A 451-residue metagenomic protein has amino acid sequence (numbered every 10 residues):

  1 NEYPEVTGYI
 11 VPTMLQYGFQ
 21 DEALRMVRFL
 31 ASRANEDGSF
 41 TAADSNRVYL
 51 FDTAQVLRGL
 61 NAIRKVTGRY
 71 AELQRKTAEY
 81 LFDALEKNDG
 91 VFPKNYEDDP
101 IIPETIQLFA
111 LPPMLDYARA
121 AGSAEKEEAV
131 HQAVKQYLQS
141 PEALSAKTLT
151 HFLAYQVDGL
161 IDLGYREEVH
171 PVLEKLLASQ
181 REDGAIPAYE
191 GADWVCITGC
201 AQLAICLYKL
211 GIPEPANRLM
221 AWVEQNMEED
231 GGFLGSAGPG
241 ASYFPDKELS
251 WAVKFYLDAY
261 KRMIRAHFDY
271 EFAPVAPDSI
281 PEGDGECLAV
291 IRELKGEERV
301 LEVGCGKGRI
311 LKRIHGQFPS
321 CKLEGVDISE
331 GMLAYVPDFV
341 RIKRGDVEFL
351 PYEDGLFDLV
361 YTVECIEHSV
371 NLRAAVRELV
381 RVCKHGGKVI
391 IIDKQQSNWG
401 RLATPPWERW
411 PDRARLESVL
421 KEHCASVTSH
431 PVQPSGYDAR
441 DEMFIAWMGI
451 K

Functional and structural regions predicted by a protein language model:
N1-A266: Glycan-recognition and catalytic cores of secretory/periplasmic carbohydrate-active enzymes
I264-K295, R309, R313, M332 (+1 more regions): Conserved class I S-adenosyl-L-methionine
L301, K307-F349: Class I SAM-dependent methyltransferase SAM/SAH-binding core
Y361: A conserved beta-strand element that flanks and buttresses the S-adenosyl-L-methionine
E364-C365: Short catalytic micro-motifs in class I SAM-dependent methyltransferases
R373-H385: A short glycine-rich, Lys/Arg-flanked "PGG" loop and its adjoining helix->strand segment in the class I
I390-R413: Conserved class I S-adenosyl-L-methionine
A425-S435: Conserved S-adenosyl-L-methionine
